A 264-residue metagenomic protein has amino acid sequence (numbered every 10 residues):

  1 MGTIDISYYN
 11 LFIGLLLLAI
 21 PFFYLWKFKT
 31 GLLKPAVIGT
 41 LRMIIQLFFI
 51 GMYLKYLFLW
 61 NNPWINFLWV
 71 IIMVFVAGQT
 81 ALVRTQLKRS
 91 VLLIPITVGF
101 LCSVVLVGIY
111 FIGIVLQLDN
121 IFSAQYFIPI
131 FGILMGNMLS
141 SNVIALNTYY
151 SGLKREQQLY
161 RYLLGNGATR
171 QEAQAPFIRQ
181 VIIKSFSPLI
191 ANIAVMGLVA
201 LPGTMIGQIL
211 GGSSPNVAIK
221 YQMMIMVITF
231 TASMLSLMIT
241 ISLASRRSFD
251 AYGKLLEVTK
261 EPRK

Functional and structural regions predicted by a protein language model:
I4-L16, W60-F75: Structural signature of hydrophobic alpha-helical transmembrane segments
I6, N10-I13, I65, V91-A145: Loop-to-helix entry region at the N-terminal start of transmembrane alpha-helices in multi-pass membrane transporters
P21-K34, A77-K88: C-terminal ends of transmembrane helices
G31-V70: Loop-to-helix transition at the N-terminal end of transmembrane alpha-helices
T148-V181: Short cytoplasmic-facing helical segments at TM-TM junctions of multi-pass membrane proteins
A173-V199: Transmembrane alpha-helices
A191-N216, K220, S236: Non-cytoplasmic
N216-S245: Hydrophobic alpha-helical transmembrane segments of polytopic membrane proteins
